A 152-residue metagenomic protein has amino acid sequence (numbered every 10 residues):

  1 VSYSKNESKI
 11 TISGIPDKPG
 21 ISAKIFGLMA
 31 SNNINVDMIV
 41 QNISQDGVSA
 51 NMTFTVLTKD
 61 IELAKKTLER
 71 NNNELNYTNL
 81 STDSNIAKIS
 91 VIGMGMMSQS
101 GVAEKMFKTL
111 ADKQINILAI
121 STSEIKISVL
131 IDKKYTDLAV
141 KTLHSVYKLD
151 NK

Functional and structural regions predicted by a protein language model:
V1-K152: A conserved regulatory-domain signal marking ACT and ACT-like small-molecule sensing domains and adjacent regulatory
